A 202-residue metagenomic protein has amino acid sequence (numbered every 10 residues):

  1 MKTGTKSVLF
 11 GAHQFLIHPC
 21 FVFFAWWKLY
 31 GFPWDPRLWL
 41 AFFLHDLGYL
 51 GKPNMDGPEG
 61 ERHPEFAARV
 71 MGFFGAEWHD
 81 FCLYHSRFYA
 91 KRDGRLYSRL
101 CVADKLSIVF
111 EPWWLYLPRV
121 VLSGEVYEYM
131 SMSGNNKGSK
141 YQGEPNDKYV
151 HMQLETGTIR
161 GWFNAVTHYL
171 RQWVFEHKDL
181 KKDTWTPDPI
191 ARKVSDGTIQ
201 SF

Functional and structural regions predicted by a protein language model:
K2-D35, L44, G48, P53-M55 (+1 more regions): Divalent metal-dependent phosphate-bond-processing catalytic cores, especially two-metal-ion Mg2+/Mn2+ enzymes that act
P19-W27, E61-F74: An active-site-proximal "capping" alpha-helix that borders the catalytic cofactor pocket
P53-H63: A charged helix-plus-loop insertion that forms the helical arch/lid used to bind and gate nucleic-acid substrates
F74-F81: Short helix/loop segments within enzyme catalytic domains that coordinate or immediately flank catalytic cofactors
Y84: Phosphate-coordinating loops and pocket residues in cytosolic domains that bind phosphorylated ligands
